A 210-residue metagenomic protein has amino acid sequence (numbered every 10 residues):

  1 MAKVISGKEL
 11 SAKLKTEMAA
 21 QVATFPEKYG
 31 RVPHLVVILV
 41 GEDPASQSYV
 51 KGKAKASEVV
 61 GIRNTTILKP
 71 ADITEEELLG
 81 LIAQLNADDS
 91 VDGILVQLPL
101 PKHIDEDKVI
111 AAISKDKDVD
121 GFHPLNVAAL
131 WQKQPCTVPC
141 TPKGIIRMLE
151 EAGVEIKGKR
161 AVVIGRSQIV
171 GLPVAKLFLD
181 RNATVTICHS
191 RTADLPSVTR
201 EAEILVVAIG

Functional and structural regions predicted by a protein language model:
M1-Y29: Positively charged, low-complexity intrinsically disordered leader regions
P33-G41: Short beta-strand segments enriched in small/hydrophobic residues
V40-A54, C136-G210: Glycine-rich phosphate/diphosphate-binding loop of Rossmann-like nucleotide-binding domains
S57-A71, V185-I187: Short beta-strand elements in bilobed, periplasmic/extracellular small-molecule ligand-binding domains
V59-G61, N86, I113-D116: Non-catalytic terminal and connector segments of soluble metabolic enzymes
E77-D89: Short, well-structured alpha-helical segments in soluble
D88-D92, E201-I204: Short acidic/histidine-rich motifs immediately flanking catalytic phosphotransfer sites in two-component signaling
L95-A161, L195-V198: Anion-binding alpha/beta catalytic cores of soluble intermediary-metabolism enzymes, centered on
